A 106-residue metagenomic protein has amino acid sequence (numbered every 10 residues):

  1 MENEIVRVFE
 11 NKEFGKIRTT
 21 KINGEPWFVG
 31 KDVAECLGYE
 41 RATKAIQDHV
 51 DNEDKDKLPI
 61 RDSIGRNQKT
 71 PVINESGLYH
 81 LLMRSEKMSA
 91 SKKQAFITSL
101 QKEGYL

Functional and structural regions predicted by a protein language model:
M1-L37, R41, S63-L106: Positively charged, aromatic-accented nucleic-acid-binding surfaces
G30-L58: Compact nucleic-acid interaction/catalytic patches
